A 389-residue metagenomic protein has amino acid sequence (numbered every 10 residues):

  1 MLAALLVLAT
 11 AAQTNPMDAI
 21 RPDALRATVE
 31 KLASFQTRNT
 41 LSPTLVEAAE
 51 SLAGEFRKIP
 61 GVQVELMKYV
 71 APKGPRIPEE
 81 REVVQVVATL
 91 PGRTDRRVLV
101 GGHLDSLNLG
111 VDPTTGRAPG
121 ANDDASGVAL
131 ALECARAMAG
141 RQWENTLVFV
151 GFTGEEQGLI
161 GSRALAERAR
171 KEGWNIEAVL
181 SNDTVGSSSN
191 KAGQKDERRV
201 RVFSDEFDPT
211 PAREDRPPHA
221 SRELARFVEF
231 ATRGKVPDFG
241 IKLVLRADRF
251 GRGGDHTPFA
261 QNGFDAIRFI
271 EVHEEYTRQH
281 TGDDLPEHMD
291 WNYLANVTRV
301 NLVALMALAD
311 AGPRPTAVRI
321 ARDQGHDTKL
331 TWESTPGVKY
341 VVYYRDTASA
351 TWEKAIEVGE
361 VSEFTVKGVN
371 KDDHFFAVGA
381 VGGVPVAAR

Functional and structural regions predicted by a protein language model:
A12-V46, E275-L285: N-terminal capping segment at the start of a domain
A27, V185-S204, K242-G312: Active-site-adjacent mobile loop/cap segments within catalytic or ligand-binding domains
A27-P91, G240: A non-catalytic alpha/beta surface segment that caps or lines the substrate-entry region of metallo-dependent hydrolase
A88, V100, D105-S106, V111-L159 (+1 more regions): Alpha-helical metal-binding/catalytic segments enriched in His/Glu/Asp
F152-G254: Metal-dependent peptidase/peptidase-like ectodomains
H326-G337: Conserved aromatic anchor
V341-K371: Recognizes extended acidic, P/S/T-rich segments that occur within or adjacent to Ig-like beta-sandwich modules
V381-R389: Extracellular fibronectin type III
